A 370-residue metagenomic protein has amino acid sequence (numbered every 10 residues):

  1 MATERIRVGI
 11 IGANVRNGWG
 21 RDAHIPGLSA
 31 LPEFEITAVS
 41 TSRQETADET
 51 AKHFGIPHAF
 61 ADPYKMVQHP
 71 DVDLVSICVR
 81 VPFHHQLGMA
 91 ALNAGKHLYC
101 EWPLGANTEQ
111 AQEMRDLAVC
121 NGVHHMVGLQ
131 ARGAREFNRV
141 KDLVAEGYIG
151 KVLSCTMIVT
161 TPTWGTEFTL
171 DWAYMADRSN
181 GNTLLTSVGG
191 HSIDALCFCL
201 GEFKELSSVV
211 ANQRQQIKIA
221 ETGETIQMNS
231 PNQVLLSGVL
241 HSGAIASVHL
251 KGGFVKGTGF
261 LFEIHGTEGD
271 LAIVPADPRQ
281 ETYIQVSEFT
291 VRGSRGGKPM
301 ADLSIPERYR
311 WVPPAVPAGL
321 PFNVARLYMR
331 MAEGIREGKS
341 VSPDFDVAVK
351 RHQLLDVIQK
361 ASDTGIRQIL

Functional and structural regions predicted by a protein language model:
M1-F54: N-terminal Rossmann-like dinucleotide-binding module
A2, L74, R80-R132, G147: Beta-strand-loop-alpha-helix segment that lines the small-molecule cofactor/substrate pocket of alpha/beta enzymes
T3, V123, G150-S154, K360-L370: C-terminal capping/lid region of NAD(P)-dependent oxidoreductase domains
I10, F60, C100, H125-V127 (+2 more regions): Hydrophobic residues in well-ordered beta-strands that form the structural core
N17-W19, A131-Q227, G365: Predominantly a Rossmann-like dinucleotide-binding segment in NAD(P)-dependent oxidoreductases
I56-P63: Conserved SAM-binding strand-loop segment of SAM-dependent methyltransferases
D177, T186-S187, A195, L200-E205 (+3 more regions): Glycine-rich, aromatic-lined ligand/substrate-binding cores of catalytic and carbohydrate-binding domains
K218-E221, I226-Q227, L235, L240 (+3 more regions): C-terminal glycine/acidic-rich active-site capping loop/insertion
